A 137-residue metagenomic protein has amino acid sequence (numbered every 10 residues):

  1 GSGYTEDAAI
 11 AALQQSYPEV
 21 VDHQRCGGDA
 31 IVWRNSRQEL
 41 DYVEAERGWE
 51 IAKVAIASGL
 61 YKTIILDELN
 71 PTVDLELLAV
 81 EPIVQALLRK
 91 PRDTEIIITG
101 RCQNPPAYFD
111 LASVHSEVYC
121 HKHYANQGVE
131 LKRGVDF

Functional and structural regions predicted by a protein language model:
G1-A55: Conserved P-loop
I31, E39, V54-L60, L69-F137: Replace "adjacent to P-loop NTPase cores in ATP/GTP-dependent enzymes" with "adjacent to NTP-binding cores
